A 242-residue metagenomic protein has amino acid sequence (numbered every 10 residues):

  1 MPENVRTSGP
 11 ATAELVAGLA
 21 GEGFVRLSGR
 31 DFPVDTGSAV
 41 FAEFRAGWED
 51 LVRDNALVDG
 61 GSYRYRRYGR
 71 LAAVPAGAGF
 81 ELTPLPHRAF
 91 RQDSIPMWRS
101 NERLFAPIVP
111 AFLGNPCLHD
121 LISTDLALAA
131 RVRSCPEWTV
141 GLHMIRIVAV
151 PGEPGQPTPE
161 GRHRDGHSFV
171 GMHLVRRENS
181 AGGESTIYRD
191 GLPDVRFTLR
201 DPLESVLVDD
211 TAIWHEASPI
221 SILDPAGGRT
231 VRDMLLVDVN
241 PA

Functional and structural regions predicted by a protein language model:
M1-Q92: N-terminal auxiliary "cap/dimerization" subdomain that precedes the catalytic jelly-roll/cupin core of mononuclear
L19-L27, M97-V109, G183: Glycine-rich, often proline-containing surface loops adjacent to acidic residues and nearby aromatics that form
F24-R26, M144, V170-M172, S205-L207 (+1 more regions): Conserved hydrophobic/aromatic beta-strand scaffold that supports enzyme active sites
R30, Y68-A76, H143-I145, L174 (+2 more regions): Structured loops at beta-to-helix junctions and adjacent beta-edge loops in soluble globular domains
P33, V148, R177, W214 (+1 more regions): Short loop/turn segments at secondary-structure transitions that flank enzyme active sites
P75-G141: Signature of the catalytic double-stranded beta-helix
V132-D201: Catalytic core of non-heme Fe(II) oxygenases with the double-stranded beta-helix
G183-A242: Catalytic core of Fe(II)/2-oxoglutarate
